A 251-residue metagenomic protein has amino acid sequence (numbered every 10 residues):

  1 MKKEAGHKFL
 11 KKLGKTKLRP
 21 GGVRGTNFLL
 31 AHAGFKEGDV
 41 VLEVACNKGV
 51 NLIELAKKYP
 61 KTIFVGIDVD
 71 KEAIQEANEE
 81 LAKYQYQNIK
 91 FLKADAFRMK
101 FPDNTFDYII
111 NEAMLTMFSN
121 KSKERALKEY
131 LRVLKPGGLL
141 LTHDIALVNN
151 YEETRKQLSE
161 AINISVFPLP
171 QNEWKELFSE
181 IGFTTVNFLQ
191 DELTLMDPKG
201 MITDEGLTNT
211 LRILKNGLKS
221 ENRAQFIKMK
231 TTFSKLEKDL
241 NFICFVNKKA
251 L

Functional and structural regions predicted by a protein language model:
E4-V23: Class I SAM-dependent methyltransferase Rossmann-like catalytic core, especially the SAM/SAH-binding loop
L13, I145-S165: Short, glycine-/aromatic-enriched active-site segment of Class I SAM-dependent methyltransferases
R19-E37: Conserved alpha-helix/loop element of class I SAM-dependent methyltransferases that forms part of the SAM/SAH-binding
L42, K48-R98: Class I SAM-dependent methyltransferase SAM/SAH-binding core
F97-I109: A short acidic, Gly/Pro-enriched loop at the edge of an enzyme's catalytic core that lines a small-molecule cofactor
E124-L139: A short glycine-rich, Lys/Arg-flanked "PGG" loop and its adjoining helix->strand segment in the class I
V166-I181: Short alpha-helix
N187-L251: Conserved Class I S-adenosyl-L-methionine
